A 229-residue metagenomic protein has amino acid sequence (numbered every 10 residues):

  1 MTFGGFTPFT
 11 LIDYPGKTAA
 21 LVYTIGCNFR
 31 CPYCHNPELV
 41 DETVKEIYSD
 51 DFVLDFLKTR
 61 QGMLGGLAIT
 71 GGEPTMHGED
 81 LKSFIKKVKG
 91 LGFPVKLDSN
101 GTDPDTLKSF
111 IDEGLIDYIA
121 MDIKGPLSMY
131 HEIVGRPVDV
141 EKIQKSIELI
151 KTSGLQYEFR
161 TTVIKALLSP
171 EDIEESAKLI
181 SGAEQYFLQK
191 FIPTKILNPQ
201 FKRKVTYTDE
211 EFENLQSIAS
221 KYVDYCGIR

Functional and structural regions predicted by a protein language model:
M1-Y23, R30-E42, T59-M63, G227: N-terminal [4Fe-4S]-dependent radical SAM core
F6-T7, V163, K178-Q185, S220-R229: C-terminal accessory regions of radical SAM enzymes
G26, H35-E38, G92, L115: Conserved functional loop/turn residues at catalytic and ligand-binding sites
C27-P32, F187-Q189: N-terminal glycine-rich anion-binding loops that anchor highly charged ligand groups
D41-L54: Non-heme iron-sulfur electron-transfer modules
L54-G66, M76-K202, Y207-F212: Conserved AdoMet/S-adenosylmethionine-binding subsite of the radical SAM
G154-Q156, E210-R229: C-terminal accessory region of radical SAM enzymes
